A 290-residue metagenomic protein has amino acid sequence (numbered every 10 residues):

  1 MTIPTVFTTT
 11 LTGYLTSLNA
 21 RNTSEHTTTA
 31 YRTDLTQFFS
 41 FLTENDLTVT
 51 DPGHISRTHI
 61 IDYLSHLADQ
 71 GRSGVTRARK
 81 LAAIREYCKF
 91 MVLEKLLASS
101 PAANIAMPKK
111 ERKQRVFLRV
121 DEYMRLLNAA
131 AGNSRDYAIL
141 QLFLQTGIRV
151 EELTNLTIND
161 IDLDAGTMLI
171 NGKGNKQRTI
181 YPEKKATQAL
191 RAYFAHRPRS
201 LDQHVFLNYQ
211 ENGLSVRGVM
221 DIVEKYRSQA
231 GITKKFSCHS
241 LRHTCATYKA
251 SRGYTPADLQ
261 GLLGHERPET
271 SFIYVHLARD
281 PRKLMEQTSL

Functional and structural regions predicted by a protein language model:
M1-L290: Conserved catalytic core of the tyrosine transesterase superfamily
